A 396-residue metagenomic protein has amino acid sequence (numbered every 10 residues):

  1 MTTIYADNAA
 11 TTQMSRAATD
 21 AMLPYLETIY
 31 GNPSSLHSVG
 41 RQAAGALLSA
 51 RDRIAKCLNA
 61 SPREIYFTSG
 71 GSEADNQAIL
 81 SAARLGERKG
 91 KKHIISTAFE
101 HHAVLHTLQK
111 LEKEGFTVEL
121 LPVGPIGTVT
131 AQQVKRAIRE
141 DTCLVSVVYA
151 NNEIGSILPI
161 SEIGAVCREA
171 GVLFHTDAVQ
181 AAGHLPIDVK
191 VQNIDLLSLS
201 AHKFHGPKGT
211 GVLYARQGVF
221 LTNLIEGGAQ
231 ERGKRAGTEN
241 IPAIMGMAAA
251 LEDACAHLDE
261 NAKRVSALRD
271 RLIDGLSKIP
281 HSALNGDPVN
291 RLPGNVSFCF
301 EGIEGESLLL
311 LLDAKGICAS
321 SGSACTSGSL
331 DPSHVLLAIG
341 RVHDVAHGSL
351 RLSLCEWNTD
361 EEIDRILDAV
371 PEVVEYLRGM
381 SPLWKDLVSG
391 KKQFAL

Functional and structural regions predicted by a protein language model:
M1-L396: Pyridoxal 5′-phosphate
